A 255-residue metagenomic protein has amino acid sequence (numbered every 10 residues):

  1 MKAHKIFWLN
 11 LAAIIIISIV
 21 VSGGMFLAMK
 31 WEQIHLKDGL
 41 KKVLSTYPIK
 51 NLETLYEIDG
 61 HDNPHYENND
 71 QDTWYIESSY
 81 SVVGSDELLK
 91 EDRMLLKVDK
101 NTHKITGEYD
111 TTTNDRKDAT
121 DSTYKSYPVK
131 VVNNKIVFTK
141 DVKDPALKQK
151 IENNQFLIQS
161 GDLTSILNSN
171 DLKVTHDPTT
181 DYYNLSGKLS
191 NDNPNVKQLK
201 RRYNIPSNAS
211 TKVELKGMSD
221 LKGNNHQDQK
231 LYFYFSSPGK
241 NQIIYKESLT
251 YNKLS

Functional and structural regions predicted by a protein language model:
I6-I14, S18-Y75: N-terminal leader/targeting segments and the immediate start of mature chains
G60-E67, R93-K100, T211-L221: Extended lipid/amphipathic-ligand handling interfaces
H61-N63, E91-L95, V132-N133, V142-T179: Low-complexity, intrinsically disordered segments exposed to solvent
E77-V83, T112, S186-N195, K230-Y234: Generic short beta-strand segments
V82-E87, K117-T120, N193-P206, S237-Q242: Flexible, membrane-facing loop/turn or short amphipathic-helix motifs that contact lipid bilayers or gate lipid-binding
K90-K148: An acidic-aromatic
S160-M218: Extended beta-strand-rich segments in extracellular/periplasmic secretory proteins, especially within noncatalytic
I205-S255: Acidic, serine/threonine-rich low-complexity disordered tracts
